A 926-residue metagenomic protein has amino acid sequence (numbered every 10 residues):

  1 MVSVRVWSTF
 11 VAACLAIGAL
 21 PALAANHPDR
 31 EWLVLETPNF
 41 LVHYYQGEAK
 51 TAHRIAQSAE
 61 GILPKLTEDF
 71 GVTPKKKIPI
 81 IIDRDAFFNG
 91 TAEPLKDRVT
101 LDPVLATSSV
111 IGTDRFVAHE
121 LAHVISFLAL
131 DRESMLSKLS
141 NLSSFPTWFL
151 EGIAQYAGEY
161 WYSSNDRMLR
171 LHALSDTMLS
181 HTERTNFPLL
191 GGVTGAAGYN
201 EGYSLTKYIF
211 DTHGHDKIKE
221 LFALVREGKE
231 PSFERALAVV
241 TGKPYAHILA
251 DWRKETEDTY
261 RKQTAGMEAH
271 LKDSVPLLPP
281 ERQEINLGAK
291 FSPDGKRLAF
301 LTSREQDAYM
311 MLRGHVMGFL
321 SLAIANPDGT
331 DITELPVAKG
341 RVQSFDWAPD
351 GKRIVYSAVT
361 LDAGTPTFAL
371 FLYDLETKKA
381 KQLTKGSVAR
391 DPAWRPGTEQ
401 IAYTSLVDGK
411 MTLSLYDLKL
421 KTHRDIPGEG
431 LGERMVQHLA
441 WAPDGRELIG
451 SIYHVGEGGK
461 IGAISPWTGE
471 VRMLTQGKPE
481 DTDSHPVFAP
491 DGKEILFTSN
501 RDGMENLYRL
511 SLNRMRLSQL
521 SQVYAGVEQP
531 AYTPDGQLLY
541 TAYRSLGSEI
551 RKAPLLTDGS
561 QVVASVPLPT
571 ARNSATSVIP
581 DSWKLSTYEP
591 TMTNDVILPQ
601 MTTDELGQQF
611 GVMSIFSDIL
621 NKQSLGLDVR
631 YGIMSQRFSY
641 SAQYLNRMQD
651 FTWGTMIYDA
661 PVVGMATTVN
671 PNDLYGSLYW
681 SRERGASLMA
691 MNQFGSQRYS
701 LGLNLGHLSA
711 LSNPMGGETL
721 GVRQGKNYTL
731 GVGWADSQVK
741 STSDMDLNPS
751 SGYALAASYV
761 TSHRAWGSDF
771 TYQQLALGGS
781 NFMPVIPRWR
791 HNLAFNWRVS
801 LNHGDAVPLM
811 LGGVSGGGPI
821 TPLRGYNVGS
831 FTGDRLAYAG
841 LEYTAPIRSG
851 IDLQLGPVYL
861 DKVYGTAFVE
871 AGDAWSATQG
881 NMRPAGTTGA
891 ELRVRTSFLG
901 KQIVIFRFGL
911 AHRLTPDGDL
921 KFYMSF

Functional and structural regions predicted by a protein language model:
A24-E36, V193-A196, A223-D346, L375: Beta/coil-rich, acidic/histidine-enriched accessory regions frequently appended to metallopeptidases
A24-P146, S163-S164, S232, A236: Juxtacatalytic substrate-recognition/specificity segment
L66, W148, I153, A157-W161 (+1 more regions): Active-site-proximal alpha-helical
R282-I285, T302-L322, P336-V342, S357-F371 (+9 more regions): A flexible loop/linker signature enriched in serine peptidases of the S9 family
L298, I354, I401, L448 (+2 more regions): Hydrophobic beta-strand positions that form the internal "hydrophobic ladder" of WD40/Gbeta-like beta-propeller blades
N326-T330, D374-K378, D417-K421, S465-G469 (+2 more regions): Short loop/turn segments that connect beta-strands within beta-propeller blades
S548-E549, P554-G654, D659, Y728-N748 (+3 more regions): Outer-membrane beta-barrel initiation region
T655-V662, T668-S677, S687-M691, G716-F868 (+3 more regions): C-terminal outer-membrane beta-barrel translocator/porin domains of Gram-negative envelope proteins and their
